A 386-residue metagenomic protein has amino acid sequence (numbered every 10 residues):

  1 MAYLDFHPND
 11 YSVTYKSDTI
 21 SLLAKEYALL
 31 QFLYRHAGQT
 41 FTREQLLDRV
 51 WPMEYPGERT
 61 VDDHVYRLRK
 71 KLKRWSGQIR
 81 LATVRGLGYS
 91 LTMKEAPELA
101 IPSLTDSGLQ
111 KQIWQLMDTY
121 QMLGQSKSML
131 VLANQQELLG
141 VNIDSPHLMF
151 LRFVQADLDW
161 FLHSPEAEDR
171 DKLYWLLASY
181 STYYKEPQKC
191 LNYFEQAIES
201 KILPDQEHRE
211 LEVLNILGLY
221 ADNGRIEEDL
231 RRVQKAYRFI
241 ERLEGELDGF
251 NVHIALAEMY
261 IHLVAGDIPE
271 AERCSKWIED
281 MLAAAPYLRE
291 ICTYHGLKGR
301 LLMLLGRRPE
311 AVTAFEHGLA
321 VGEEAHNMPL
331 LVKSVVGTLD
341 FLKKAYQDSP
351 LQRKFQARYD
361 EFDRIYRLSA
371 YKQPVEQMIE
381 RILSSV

Functional and structural regions predicted by a protein language model:
M1-L22, D63-L99: DNA-binding patch around the recognition helix
D18-V50, L68, Q110: Short amphipathic alpha-helical recognition elements used for nucleic-acid or partner binding across transcription
F41-Q45, T60, S76, R231: Alpha-helix N-cap and coil->helix boundary residues
P52-T60: Short, positively charged loop/turn segments that connect secondary-structure elements
E95-Y120: TPR-adjacent "capping" and linker segments in tetratricopeptide-repeat scaffold/adaptor proteins
T119-Y120, M129-V386: Extended amphipathic alpha-helical coiled-coil/heptad-repeat regions
